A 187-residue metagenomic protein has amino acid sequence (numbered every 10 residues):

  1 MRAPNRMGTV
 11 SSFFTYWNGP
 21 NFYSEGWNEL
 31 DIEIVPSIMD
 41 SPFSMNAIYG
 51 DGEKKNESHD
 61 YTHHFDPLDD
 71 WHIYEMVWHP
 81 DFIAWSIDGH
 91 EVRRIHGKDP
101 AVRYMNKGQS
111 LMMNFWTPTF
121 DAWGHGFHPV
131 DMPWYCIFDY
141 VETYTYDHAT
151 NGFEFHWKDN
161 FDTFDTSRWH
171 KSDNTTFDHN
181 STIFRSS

Functional and structural regions predicted by a protein language model:
M1-S187: GH16 jelly-roll
